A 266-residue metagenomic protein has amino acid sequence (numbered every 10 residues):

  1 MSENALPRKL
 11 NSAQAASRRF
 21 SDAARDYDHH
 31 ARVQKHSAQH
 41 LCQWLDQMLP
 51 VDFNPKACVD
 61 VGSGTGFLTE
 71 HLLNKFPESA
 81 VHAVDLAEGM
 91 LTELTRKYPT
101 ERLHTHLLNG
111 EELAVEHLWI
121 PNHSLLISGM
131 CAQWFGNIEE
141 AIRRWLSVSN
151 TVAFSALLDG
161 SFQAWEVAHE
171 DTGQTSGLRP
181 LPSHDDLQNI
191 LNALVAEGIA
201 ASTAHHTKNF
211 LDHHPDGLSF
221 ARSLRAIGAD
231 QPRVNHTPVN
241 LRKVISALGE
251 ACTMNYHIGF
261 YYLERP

Functional and structural regions predicted by a protein language model:
M1-R25: N-terminal, positively charged/glycine-rich alpha-helical extensions of SAM-dependent methyltransferases
V33-N54: Conserved alpha-helix/loop element of class I SAM-dependent methyltransferases that forms part of the SAM/SAH-binding
V59-A114: Class I SAM-dependent methyltransferase SAM/SAH-binding core
T65-F67, A201-P266: Conserved Class I S-adenosyl-L-methionine
E116-L125: A short acidic, Gly/Pro-enriched loop at the edge of an enzyme's catalytic core that lines a small-molecule cofactor
S124-N137: A short SAM/SAH-binding and catalytic strip from SAM-dependent methyltransferases
E139, T151-P215, D230-P238: Conserved catalytic/acceptor-binding region of the Class I
E140-R144: Short, conserved SAM-binding segment of the class I
